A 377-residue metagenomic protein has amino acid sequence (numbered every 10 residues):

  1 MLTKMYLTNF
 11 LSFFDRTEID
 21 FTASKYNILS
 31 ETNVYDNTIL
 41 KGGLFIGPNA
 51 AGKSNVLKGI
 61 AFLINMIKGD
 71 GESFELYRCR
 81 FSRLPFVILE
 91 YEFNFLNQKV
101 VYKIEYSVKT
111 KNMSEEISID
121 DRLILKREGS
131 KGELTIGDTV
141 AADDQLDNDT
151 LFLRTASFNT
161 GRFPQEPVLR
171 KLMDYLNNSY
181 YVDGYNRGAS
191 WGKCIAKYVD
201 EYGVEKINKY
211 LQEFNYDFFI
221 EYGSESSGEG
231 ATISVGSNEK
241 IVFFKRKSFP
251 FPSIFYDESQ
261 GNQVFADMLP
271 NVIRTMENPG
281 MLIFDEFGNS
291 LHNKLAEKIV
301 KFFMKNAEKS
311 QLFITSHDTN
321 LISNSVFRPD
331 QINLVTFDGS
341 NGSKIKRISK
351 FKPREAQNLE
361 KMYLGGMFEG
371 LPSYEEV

Functional and structural regions predicted by a protein language model:
M1-F62: Pre-Walker A-like glycine/lysine-rich segment at the N-terminus of P-loop NTPase domains
M1-K4, N278, K298-V377: C-terminal lobe/lid and adjacent interdomain/linker elements of RecA-like ASCE P-loop ATPase modules
F10, E286-L291, T319: Conserved Walker B
T38-L44, P48, L57-K109: Conserved P-loop NTP-binding catalytic core
G42-P48, S234-I273, M281, F287-L291: Conserved ABC ATPase signature
K103-G223: Electropositive, glycine-dotted interaction segments that contact anionic polymers or phosphate-rich ligands
F218-V235: Long, charged, glycine-rich C-terminal linkers/tails
H292-E297: Short alpha-helix of the ABC ATPase nucleotide-binding domain corresponding to the H-loop/switch region
